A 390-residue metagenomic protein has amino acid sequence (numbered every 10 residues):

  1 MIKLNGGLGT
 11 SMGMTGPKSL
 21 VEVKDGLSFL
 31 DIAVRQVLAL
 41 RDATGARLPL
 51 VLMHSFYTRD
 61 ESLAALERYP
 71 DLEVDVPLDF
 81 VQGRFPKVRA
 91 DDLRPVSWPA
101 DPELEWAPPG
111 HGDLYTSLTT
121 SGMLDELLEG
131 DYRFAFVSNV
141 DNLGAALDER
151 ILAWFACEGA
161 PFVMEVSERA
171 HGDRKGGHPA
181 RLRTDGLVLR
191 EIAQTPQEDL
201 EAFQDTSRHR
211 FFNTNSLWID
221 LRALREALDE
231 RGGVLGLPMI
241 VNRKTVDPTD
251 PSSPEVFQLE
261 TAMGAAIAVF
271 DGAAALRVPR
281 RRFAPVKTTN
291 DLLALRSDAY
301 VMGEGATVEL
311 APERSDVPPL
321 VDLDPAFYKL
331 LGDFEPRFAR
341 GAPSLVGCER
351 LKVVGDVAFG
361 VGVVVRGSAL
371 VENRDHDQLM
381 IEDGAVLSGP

Functional and structural regions predicted by a protein language model:
M1-L78, P86-V88, W98-A107, G112-Y115 (+8 more regions): N-terminal glycine-rich phosphate-binding loop and ensuing alpha1 helix
L4-G6, V140, L221, T289: Residues immediately flanking
G9, G13, V21-K24, G144 (+3 more regions): Generic, ordered loop/turn and secondary-structure boundary motif
T15-L20, A46-V51, P99-E105, R133-F134 (+4 more regions): Glycine- and acidic
R41-G45, G130-D131, F270: A structural signal for short coil/turn segments at secondary-structure junctions
P49-T58, V140-L143, R280-A284, T288: Conserved short loop/turn motifs at secondary-structure junctions
D60, A64-A135, N139-L221, R225-R231: Conserved core of the sugar-phosphate nucleotidyltransferase
A153-P390: Left-handed beta-helix
